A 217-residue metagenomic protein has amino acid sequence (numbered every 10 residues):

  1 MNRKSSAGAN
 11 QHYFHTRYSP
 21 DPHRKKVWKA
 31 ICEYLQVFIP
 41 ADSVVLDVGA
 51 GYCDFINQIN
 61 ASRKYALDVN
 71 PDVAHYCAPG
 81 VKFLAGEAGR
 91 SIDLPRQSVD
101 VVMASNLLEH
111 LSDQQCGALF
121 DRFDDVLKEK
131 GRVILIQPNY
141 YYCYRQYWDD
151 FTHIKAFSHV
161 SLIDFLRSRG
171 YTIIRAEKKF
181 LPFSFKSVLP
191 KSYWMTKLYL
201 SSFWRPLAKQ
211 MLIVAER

Functional and structural regions predicted by a protein language model:
M1-Q97, V101-M103, G117-F120, A208-M211: Conserved N-terminal segment of class I S-adenosyl-L-methionine
P40, L111-S112, L127-E129: Helix-to-beta-strand junctions that scaffold the AdoMet/dcAdoMet cofactor pocket in Class I SAM-dependent enzymes
H75, C143-Y147: A short acidic, helix-capping loop that chelates divalent metal ions and anchors anionic groups
F83, I134, D164, R175-R217: A C-terminal cap/extension of S-adenosyl-L-methionine-dependent methyltransferases that defines the acceptor-substrate
S105-H110: Short catalytic micro-motifs in class I SAM-dependent methyltransferases
G117-E129: A short glycine-rich, Lys/Arg-flanked "PGG" loop and its adjoining helix->strand segment in the class I
K130-Q137: Conserved beta-strand signature within the Rossmann-like core of class I S-adenosyl-L-methionine
Q146-D164: Acceptor-substrate binding/catalytic loop of class I
